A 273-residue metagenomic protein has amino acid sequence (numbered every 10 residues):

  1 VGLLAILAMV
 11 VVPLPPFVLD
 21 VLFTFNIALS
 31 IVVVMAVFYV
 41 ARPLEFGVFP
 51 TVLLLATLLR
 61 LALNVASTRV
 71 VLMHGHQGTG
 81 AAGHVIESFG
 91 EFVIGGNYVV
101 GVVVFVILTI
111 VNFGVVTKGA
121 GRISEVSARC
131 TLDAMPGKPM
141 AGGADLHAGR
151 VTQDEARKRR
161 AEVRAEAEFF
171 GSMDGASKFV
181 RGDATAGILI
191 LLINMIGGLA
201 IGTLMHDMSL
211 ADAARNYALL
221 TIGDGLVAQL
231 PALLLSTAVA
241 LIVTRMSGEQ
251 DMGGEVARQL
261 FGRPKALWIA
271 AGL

Functional and structural regions predicted by a protein language model:
G2, I6, R258-L273: Hydrophobic membrane-spanning alpha-helices of multi-pass integral membrane proteins
L3, P13-I27, G47-T57, E91-K118 (+2 more regions): Hydrophobic alpha-helical transmembrane segments
L4-I6, F25-Y39: Central hydrophobic cores of alpha-helical transmembrane segments in multi-pass inner-membrane proteins across all
A8-L14, F38, K178-F179, L273: Hydrophobic alpha-helical transmembrane segments
L19, V34-L55, V65-G90, G114-S177 (+2 more regions): Juxtamembrane helix-loop transition segments at the membrane interface in multi-pass membrane proteins
L22, R60, I123, A176 (+1 more regions): Residue-level signature of catalytic and energy-coupling elements of molecular machines, predominantly ATP/GTP-dependent
V99-F105, T152-D154, A270: Select transmembrane alpha-helical segments in multipass membrane proteins
E166-I196, V227, R263-G272: Transmembrane alpha-helical segments and their cytosolic interface motifs in multi-pass membrane proteins
